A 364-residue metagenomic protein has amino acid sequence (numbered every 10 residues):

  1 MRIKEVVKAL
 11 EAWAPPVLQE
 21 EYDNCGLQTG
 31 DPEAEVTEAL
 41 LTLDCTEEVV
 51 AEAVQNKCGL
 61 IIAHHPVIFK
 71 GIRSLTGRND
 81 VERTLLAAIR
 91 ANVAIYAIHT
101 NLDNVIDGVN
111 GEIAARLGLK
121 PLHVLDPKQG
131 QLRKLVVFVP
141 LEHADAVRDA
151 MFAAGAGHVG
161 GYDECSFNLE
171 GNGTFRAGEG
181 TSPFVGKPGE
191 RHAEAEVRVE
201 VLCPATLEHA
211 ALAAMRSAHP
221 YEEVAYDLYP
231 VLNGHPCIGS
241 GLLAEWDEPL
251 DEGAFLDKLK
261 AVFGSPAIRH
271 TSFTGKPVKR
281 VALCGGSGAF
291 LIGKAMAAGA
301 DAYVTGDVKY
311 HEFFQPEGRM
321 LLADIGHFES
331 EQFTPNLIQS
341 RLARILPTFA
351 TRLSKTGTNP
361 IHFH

Functional and structural regions predicted by a protein language model:
M1-H364: Hydrophobic structural segments
